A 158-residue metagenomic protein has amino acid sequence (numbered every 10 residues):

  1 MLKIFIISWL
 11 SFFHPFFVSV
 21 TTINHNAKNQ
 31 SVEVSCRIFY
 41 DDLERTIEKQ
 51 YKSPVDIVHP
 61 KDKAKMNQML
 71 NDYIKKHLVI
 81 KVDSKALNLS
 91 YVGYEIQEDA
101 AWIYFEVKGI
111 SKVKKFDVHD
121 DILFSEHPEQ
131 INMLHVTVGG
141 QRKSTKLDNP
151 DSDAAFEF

Functional and structural regions predicted by a protein language model:
M1-L2, E95: Intrinsically disordered, low-complexity regions enriched in Ser/Pro/Gly/Gln/His and often acidic
K3-S11: Sec-dependent N-terminal signal peptides
H14-F158: N-terminal soluble domains immediately following signal/targeting peptides that reside in extracytoplasmic
